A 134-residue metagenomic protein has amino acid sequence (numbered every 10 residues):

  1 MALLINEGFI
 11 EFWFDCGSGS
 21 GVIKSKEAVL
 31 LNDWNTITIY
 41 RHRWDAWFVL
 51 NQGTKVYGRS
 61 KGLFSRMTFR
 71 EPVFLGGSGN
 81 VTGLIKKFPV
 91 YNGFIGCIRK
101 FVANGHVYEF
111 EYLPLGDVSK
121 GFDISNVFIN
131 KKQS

Functional and structural regions predicted by a protein language model:
M1-S134: Non-catalytic extracellular/lumenal binding modules and the flexible linkers that connect them in large secreted
